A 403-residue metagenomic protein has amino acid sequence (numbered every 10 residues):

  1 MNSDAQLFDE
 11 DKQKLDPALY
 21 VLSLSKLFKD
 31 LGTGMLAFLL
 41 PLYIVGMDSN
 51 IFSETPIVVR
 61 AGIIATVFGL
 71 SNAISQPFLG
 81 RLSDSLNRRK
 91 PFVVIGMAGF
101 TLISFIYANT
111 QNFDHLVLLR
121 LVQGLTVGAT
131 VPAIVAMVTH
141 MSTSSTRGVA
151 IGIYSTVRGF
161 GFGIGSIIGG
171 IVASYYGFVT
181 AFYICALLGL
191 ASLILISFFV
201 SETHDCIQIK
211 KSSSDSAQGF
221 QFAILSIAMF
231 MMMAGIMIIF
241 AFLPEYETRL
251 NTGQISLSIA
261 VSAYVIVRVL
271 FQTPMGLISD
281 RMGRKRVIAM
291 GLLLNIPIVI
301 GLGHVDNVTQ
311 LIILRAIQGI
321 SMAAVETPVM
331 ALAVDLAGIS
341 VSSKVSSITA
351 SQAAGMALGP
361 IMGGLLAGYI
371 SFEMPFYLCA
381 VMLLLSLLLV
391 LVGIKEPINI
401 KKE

Functional and structural regions predicted by a protein language model:
Q13-A65, G69, M237-E247: Helix-loop boundary and gating motifs at the non-cytosolic
E54, S174-L187, A367-V381: A membrane-interface helix-boundary motif in multi-pass transporters
I63-L79, S262-T273: Central cavity-lining transmembrane alpha-helices of secondary-active solute carriers, predominantly the Major
S75-N87, Q272-G283, A367: Helix-to-loop junctions at the C-terminal end of transmembrane segments in multipass secondary transporters
N87, N109-Q111, G283, H304-D306 (+1 more regions): Helix-breaking motifs and short loop linkers at transmembrane-helix boundaries and internal kinks in secondary membrane
P91-F105, R286-I300: Structural signature of the two symmetry-related core transmembrane helices
A129-S142, A324-A337: Intracellular juxtamembrane helix-capping segments at the cytosolic ends of symmetry-related transmembrane helices
L187-C206, S386-K395: C-terminal membrane-cytosol helix-exit motif in multi-pass small-molecule transporters
